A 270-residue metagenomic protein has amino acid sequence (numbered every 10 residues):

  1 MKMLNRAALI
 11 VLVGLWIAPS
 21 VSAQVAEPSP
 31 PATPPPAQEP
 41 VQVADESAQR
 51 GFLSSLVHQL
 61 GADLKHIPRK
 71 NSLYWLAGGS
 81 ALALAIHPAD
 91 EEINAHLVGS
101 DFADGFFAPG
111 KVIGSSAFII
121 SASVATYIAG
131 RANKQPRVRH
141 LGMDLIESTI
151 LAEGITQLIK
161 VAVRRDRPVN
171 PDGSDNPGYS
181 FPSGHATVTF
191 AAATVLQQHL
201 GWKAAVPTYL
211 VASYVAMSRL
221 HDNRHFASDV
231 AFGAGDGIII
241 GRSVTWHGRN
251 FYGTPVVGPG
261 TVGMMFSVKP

Functional and structural regions predicted by a protein language model:
M1-L9: Bacterial N-terminal signal peptides that target proteins for export
M3, K160, R165-K269: Membrane-embedded catalytic cores of phosphoryl/pyrophosphoryl-handling enzymes
A8-P19: Bacterial N-terminal signal peptides
A18-G114, I119-N133, H140, V161-A162 (+3 more regions): N-terminal targeting leaders of membrane proteins
L76-S80, L84, I120, V124 (+6 more regions): Alpha-helical transmembrane spans of integral membrane proteins, capturing the lipid-embedded, hydrophobic core of TM
G130-A152: Interfacial segments of alpha-helical transmembrane regions
D144-N170: The feature marks cytosolic C-terminal regulatory regions of anion transporters and related permeases
